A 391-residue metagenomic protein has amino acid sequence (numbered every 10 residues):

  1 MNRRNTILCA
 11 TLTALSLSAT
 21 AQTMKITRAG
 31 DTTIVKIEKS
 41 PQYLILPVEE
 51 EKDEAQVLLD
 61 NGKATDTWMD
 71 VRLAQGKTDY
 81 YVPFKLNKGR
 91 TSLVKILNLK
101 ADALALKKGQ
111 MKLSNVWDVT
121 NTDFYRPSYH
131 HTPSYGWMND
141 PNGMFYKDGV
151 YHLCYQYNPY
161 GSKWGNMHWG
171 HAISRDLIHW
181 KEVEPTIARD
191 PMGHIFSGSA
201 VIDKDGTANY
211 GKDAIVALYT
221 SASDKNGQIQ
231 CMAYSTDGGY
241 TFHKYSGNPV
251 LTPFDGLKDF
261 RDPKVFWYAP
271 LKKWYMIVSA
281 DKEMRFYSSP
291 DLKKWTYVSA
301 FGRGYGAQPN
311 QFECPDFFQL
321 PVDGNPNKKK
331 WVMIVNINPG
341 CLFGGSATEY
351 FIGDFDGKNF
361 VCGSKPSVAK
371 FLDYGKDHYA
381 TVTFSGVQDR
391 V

Functional and structural regions predicted by a protein language model:
M1-T23: Bacterial Sec-dependent N-terminal signal peptides
T23-P263, W267-E313, P321-Y374, D389: Beta-rich carbohydrate-recognition and catalytic domains
A380-V382, G386-V391: Catalytic cores of secreted or luminal carbohydrate-active enzymes
